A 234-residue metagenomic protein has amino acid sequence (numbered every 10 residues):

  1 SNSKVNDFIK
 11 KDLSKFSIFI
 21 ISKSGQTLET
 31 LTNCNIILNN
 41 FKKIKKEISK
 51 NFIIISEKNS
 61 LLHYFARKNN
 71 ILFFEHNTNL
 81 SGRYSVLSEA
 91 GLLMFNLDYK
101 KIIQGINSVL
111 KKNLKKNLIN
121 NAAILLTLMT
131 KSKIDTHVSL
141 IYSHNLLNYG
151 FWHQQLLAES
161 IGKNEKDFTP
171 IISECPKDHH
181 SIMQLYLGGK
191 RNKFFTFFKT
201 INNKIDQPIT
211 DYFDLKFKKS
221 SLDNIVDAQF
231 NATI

Functional and structural regions predicted by a protein language model:
S1-L114: Glycine-rich phosphate-binding loops that contact phosphosugars or nucleotide phosphates
K4, L97-I103, K111-T233: Acidic catalytic cores of enzymes that act on phosphate-bearing nucleotides/polynucleotides
